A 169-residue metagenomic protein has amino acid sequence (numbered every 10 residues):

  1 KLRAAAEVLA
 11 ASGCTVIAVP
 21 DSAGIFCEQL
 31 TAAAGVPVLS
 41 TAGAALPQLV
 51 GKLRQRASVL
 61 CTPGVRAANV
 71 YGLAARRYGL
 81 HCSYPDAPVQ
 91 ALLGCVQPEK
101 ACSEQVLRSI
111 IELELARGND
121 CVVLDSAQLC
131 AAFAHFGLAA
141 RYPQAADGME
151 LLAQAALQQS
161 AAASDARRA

Functional and structural regions predicted by a protein language model:
K1-A169: Non-catalytic structural scaffold of enzyme domains
